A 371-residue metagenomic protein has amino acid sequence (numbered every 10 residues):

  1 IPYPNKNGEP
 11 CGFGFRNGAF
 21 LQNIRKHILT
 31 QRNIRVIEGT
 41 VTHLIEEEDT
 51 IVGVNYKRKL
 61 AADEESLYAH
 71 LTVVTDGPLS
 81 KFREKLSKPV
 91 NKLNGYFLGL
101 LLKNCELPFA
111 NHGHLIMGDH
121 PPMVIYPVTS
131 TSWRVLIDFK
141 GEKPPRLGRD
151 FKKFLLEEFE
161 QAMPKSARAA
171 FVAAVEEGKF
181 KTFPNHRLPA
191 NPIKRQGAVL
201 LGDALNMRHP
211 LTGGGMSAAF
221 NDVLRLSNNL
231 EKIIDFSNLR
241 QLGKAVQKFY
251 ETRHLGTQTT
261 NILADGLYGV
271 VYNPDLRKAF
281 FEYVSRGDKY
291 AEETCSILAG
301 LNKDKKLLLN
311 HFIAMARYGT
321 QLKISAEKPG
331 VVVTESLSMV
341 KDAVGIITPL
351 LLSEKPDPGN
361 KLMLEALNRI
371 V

Functional and structural regions predicted by a protein language model:
I1-K85, N91-G99: Conserved N-terminal helical subregion
T40-V41, P78, P121, T131 (+1 more regions): A generic "binding-loop/recognition-motif" signal
P78-H112, W133, K140-K143, L155-P164: Central beta-strand plus flanking loop segment that forms part of the substrate or channel wall within the catalytic
E84-L86, Y96-Y126, L147, S166-V175 (+1 more regions): Flavin-dependent oxidoreductases
G113-P144, Q161-A162, I193-K194: Active-site substrate-recognition segment that forms the wall of the catalytic cavity or substrate channel
K143-Y250: FAD/FMN-dependent oxidoreductases across multiple families
N228-V371: C-terminal helical "tail/cap" subdomain of flavin- and related membrane-associated enzymes
